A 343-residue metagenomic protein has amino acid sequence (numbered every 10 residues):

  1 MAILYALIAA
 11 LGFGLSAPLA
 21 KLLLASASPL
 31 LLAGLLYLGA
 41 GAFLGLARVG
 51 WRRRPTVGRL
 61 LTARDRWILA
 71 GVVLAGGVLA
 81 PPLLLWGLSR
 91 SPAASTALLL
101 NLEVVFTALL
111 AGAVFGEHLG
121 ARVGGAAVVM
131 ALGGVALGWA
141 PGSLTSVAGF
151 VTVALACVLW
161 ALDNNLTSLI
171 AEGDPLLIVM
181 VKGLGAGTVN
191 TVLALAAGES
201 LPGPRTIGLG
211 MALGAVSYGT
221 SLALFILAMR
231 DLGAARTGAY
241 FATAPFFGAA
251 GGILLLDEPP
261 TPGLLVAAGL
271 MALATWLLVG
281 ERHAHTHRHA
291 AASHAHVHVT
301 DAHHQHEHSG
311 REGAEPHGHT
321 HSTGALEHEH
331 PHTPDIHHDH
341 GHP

Functional and structural regions predicted by a protein language model:
M1-L36, A40, G142-L169: Glycine-/small-residue-enriched transmembrane alpha-helix faces in small-molecule transporters and effluxers
A10, A33-L35, P81, S95-V104 (+2 more regions): Helix-helix packing/entry segments at the starts of transmembrane helices
L11-G14, P18, G45, V73-V78 (+9 more regions): Hydrophobic/small/kink-forming positions within alpha-helical transmembrane segments of polytopic membrane proteins
G12-A17, W51-A94, L100, A136 (+1 more regions): Specific transmembrane alpha-helical segments of multi-pass solute transporters/efflux pumps, especially DMT/EamA
L23, L32, L36, G87 (+5 more regions): Hydrophobic/aromatic residues within transmembrane alpha-helices of multi-pass small-molecule transporters
A25-L79, F106, L159-D163, V179-G198 (+1 more regions): Transmembrane alpha-helices of multi-pass small-molecule transport proteins
S28-A40, W86-E103, S146-V158, P204-Y218: Structural signature of hydrophobic alpha-helical transmembrane segments
L44, L110, L119-W139, C157 (+4 more regions): Hydrophobic transmembrane alpha-helices of multi-pass small-molecule transport proteins
